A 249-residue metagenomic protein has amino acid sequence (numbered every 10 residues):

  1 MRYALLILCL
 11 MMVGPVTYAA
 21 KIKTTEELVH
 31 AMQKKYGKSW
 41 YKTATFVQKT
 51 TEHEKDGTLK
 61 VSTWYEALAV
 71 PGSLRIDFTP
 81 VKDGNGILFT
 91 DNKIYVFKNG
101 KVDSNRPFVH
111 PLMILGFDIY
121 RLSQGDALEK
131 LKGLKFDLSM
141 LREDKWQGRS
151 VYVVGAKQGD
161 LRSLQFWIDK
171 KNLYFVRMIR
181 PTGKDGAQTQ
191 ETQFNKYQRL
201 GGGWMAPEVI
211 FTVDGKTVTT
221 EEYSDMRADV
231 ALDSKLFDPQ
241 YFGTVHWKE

Functional and structural regions predicted by a protein language model:
A4-M12: Sec-dependent N-terminal signal peptides
P15-A19: Sec/Tat signal peptide C-region and signal peptidase I cleavage site
A20-H30, W40, Y95-R162, T182-Q188 (+2 more regions): Flexible, processing/modification-adjacent segments and terminal tails in exported/periplasmic/extracellular proteins
A20-K101, S139: N-terminal mature ectodomain segment of secretory-pathway/periplasmic proteins
A31-Q33, V61-S62, S123, D137-M140 (+2 more regions): Short structured motifs
V61-W64, G86-D91, D103-M113, I168 (+2 more regions): Short amphipathic beta-strand/extended segments with alternating polar/hydrophobic composition
D83, Q147-P239: Gly/Pro-enriched, hydrophobic low-complexity segments that function as extracytoplasmic propeptides/linkers
